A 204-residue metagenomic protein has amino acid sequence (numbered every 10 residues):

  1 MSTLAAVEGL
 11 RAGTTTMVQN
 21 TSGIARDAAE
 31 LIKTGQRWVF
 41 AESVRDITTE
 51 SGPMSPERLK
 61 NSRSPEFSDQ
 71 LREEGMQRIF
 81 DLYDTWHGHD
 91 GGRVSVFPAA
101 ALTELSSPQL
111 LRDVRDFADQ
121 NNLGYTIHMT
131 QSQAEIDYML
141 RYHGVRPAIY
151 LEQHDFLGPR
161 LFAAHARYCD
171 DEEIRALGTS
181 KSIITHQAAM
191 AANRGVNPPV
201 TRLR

Functional and structural regions predicted by a protein language model:
M1-R26, A100-L110: Divalent metal-binding segments
S2, I24, G144-P147, D170 (+1 more regions): Amphipathic coiled-coil/heptad-repeat helices and related helical stalk/stem segments that mediate oligomerization
V7, A29, R112, I149 (+2 more regions): Alpha-helical segments flanking ligand/cofactor-binding loops in enzyme cores
G13-Q19, F97-A100, F162-A164, T185-Q187: Short catalytic-loop micro-motif centered on adjacent basic/acidic residues
I24-A25, E104-S106, S132-A134, Y168-I174 (+1 more regions): Active-site environment of divalent metal-dependent phosphoester hydrolases
A28-A166: Metal-coordinating catalytic core of metallo-dependent amide/deamination hydrolases
F156-R204: Active-site-adjacent C-terminal substructures of enzyme catalytic domains
